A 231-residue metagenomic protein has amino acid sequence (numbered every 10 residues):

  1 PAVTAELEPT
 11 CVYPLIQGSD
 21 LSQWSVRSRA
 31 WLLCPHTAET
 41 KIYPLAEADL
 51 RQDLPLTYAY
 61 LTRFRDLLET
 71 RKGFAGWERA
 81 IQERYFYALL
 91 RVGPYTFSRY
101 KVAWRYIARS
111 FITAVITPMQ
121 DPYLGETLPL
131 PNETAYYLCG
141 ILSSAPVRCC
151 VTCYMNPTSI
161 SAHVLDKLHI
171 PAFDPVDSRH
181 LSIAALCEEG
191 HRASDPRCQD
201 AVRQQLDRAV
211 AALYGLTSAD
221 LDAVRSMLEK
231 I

Functional and structural regions predicted by a protein language model:
P1-R179: Polybasic, glycine- and aromatic-enriched phosphate-binding surface used to engage nucleic acids
L56, H169-I231: Non-catalytic DNA-recognition/assembly elements of restriction-modification systems
